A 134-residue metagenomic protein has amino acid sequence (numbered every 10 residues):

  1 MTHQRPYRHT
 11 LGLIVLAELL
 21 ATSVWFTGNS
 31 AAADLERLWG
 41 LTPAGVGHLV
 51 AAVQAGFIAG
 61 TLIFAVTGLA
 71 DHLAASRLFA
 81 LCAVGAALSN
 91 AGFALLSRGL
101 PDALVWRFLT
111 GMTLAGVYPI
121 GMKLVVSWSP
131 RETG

Functional and structural regions predicted by a protein language model:
H9-P43, T61-F64: Extracytoplasmic
L19, S89, L100-G116: Hydrophobic core of transmembrane alpha-helices in multi-pass small-molecule transporters, especially MFS/SLC-type
V24, G56-G60, T113: MFS transmembrane alpha-helix packing/gate-lining sites
T27-A31, I63, L104, G116-G121: Transmembrane alpha-helix boundary/hinge residues in polytopic small-molecule transporters
L41-V50, A75, G99: Juxtamembrane helix-start elements in MFS-like secondary transporters
H48-F57, C82: Transmembrane alpha-helical segments of major facilitator superfamily
A59-P101: Conserved MFS/SLC helix-loop-helix module at the cytosolic interface between two early adjacent transmembrane helices
W106-G134: Cytoplasmic helix-loop-helix junction between adjacent transmembrane helices in 12-TM secondary transporters
